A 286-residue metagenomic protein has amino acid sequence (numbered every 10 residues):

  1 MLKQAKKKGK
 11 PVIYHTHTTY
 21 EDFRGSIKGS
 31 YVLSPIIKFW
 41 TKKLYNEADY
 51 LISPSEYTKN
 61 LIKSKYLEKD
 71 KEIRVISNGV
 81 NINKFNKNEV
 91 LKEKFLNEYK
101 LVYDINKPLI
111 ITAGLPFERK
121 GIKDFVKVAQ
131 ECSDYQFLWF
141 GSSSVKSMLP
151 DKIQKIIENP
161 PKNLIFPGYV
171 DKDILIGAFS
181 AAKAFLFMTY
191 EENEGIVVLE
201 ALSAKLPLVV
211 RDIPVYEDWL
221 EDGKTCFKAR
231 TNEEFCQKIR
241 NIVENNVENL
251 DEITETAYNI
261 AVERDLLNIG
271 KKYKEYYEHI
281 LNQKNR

Functional and structural regions predicted by a protein language model:
P11, D22-K43, N60: Nucleotide-sugar donor phosphate/pyrophosphate-binding loop at the beta->alpha transition of glycosyltransferases
Y57, G79: Carbohydrate-associated surface elements
V102-K120, V126-Q130, L138: Conserved donor-binding/catalytic core segment of Leloir-type glycosyltransferases
Q136-N163, I174: Short, structured helix-loop element that forms part of the nucleotide-activated donor/catalytic region
Y169-V170, G177-A182: Short alpha-helical donor nucleotide-sugar binding micro-motif in glycosyltransferases
Y190: Aromatic "clamp/platform" in nucleotide-sugar-dependent glycosyltransferases that forms part of the donor/acceptor
P207-V210: Short hydrophobic beta-strand element within catalytic cores of glycosyltransferases and related nucleotide-activated
D222-E233, N241-V247: Conserved acidic donor-binding segment of nucleotide-sugar-dependent glycosyltransferases
